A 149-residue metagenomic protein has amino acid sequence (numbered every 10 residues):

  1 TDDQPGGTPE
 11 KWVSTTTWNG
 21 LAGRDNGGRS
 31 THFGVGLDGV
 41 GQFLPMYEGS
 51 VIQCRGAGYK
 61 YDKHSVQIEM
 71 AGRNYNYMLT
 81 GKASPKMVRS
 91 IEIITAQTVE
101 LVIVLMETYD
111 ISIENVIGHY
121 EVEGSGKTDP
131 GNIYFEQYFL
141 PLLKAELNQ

Functional and structural regions predicted by a protein language model:
T1-D2, M70, Y120: Residues immediately flanking
T1-Y47: Short, conserved "active-site rim" segments that organize catalytic pockets and cofactor/ligand binding
R24-G27, G34-G36, I52, A57-K63 (+1 more regions): Extracellular/periplasmic catalytic domains that process cell-envelope and extracellular macromolecules
Y47-E48, E92: Glycine-rich anion/phosphate-binding loops
G49-C54, N76: A short local loop/turn or secondary-structure capping micro-motif enriched for an aromatic residue
Y59-Y77: Short coil-to-beta-strand
R73-Q149: Basic/polar, cationic surfaces and motifs that engage anionic cell-wall and phosphate/carboxylate ligands
